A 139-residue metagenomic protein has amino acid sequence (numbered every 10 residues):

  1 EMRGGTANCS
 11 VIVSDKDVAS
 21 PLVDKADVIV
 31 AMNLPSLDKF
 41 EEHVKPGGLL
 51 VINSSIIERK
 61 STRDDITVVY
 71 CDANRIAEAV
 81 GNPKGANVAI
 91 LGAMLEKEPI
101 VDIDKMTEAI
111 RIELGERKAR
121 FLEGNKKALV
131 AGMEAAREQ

Functional and structural regions predicted by a protein language model:
E1-Q139: Active-site cofactor/cluster-binding pocket
